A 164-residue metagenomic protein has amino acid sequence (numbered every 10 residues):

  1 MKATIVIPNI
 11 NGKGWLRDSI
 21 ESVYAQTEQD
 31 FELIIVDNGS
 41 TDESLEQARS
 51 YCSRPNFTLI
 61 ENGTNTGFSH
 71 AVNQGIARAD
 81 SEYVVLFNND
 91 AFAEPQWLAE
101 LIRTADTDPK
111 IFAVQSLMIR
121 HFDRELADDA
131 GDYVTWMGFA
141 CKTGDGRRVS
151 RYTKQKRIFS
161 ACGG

Functional and structural regions predicted by a protein language model:
K2-T4, E32: Cell-envelope/extracellular polymer assembly enzymes that use nucleotide-activated donors
S22, D37-E46, T64: A conserved acidic beta->alpha catalytic loop
S22-D30: Short, acidic, metal-binding catalytic loop of nucleotide-sugar glycosyltransferases
F31-G39, T58-N62: Short beta-strand/loop segment that forms part of the nucleotide-sugar
E61-A79, N89: Glycine-rich, basic loop-to-helix element that forms the pyrophosphate-binding segment of sugar-nucleotide handling
V84: Short aromatic/hydrophobic "clamp" motif used to bind/position activated sugar donors
F92-V134, F139: Conserved donor NDP-sugar-binding/catalytic core segment of glycosyltransferases
L126-A127, W136-C141, R147-G164: A recurrent flexible, glycine/aromatic-enriched loop bordering the glycosyltransferase active site that acts as
